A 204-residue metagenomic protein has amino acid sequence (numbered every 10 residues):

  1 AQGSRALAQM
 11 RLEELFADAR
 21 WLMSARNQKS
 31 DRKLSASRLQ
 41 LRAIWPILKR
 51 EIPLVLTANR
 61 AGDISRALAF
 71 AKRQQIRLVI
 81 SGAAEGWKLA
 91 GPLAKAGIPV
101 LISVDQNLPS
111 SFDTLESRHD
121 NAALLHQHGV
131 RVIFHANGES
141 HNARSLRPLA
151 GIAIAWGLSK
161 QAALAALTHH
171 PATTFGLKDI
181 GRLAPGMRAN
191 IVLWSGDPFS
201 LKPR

Functional and structural regions predicted by a protein language model:
A1, L201-R204: Short, intrinsically disordered, charge-balanced linker/junction segments flanking boundaries in proteins
A1-L78: Polyanionic/metal-chelating signatures
E14, R66-A69, K88, D120-Q127 (+1 more regions): Alpha-helical scaffolding segments of alpha/beta enzyme cores, especially the outer helices of TIM-barrel or partial
A36-S37, L56-R60, G82-A84, S111-R118: A general structural motif
A43, K88-L89, N121, R182: Short acidic active-site motifs
P53, A94, P99, S103-G196 (+1 more regions): His/Asp/Glu-enriched, well-ordered alpha-helical/loop segment that forms or immediately abuts the divalent-metal
L78-A84, L101: Short internal beta-strands
E85-K95: Active-site-adjacent beta->alpha loops and helix N-cap segments on the catalytic face of soluble alpha/beta enzymes
